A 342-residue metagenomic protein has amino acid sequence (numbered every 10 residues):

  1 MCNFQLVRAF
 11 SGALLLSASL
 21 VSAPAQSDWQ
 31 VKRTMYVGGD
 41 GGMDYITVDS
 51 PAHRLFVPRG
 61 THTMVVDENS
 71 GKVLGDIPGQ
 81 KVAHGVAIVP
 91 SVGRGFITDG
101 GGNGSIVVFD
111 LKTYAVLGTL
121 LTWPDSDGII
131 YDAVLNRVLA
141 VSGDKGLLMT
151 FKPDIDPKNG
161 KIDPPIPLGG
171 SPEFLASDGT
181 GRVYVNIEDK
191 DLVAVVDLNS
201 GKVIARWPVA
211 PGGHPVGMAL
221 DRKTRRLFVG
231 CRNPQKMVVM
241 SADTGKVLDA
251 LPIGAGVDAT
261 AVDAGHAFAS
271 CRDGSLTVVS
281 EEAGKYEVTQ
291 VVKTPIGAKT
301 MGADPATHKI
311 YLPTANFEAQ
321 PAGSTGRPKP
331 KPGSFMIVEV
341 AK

Functional and structural regions predicted by a protein language model:
M1-L6: N-terminal secretory signal peptides that target proteins for export/translocation
R8-S19: Bacterial N-terminal signal peptides
A23-K342: Predominantly soluble domains enriched in secretory-pathway, periplasmic, or organellar proteins
